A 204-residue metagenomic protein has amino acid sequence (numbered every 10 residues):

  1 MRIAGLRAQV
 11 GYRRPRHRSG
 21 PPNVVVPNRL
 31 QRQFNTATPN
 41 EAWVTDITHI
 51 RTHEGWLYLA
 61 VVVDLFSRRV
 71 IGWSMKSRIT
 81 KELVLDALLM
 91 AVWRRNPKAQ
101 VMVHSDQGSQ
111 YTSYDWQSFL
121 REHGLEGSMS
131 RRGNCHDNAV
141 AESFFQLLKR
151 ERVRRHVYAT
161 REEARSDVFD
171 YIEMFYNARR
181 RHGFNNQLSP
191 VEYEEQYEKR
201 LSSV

Functional and structural regions predicted by a protein language model:
M1-V204: Charged DNA-binding/catalytic regions of mobile-element recombinases
